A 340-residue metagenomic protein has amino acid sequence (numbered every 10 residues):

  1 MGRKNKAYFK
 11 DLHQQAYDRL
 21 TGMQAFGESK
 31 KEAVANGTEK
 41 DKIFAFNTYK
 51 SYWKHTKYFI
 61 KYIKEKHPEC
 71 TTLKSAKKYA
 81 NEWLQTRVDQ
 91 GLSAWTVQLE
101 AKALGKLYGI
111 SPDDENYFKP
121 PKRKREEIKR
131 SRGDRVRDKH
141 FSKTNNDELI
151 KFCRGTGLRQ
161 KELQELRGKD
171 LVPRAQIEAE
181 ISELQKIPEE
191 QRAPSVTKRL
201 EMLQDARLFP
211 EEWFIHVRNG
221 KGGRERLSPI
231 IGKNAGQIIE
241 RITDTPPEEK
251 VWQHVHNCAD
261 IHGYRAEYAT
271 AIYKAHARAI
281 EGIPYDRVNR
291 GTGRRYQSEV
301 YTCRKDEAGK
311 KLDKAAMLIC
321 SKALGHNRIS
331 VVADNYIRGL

Functional and structural regions predicted by a protein language model:
M1-K40: N-terminal DNA-binding module of tyrosine recombinases/phage integrases
A25-K124: N-terminal core-binding DNA-recognition domain of tyrosine recombinases/integrases
L92, Y117-F141, R192-A193, E211 (+2 more regions): DNA breakage-rejoining catalytic core of tyrosine-based enzymes
R132-Q160, Q164, C303-R304, K311-M317: Basic, Lys/Arg- and aromatic-enriched nucleic-acid-binding interface segment
C153-L208: Short, charged phosphate-coordinating catalytic segments
L163, I261-A277, Q297-E299, A308 (+1 more regions): Short, basic/aromatic-rich helical patch in the C-terminal catalytic core of site-specific tyrosine
E178-A179, F214-V217, R295-L340: Short functional hotspots where side chains directly engage DNA or cofactors
E190-V196, N219-R241, E249-Y268: C-terminal catalytic core of Y-nucleophile DNA break-rejoin enzymes
